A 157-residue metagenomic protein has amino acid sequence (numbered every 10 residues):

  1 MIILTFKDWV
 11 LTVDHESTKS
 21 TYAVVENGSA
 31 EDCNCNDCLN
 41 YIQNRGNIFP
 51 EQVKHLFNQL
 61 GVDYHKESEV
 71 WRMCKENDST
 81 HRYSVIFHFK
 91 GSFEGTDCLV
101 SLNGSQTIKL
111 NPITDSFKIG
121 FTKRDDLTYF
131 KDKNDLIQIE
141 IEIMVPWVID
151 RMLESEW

Functional and structural regions predicted by a protein language model:
M1-N58: N-terminal cysteine/histidine-rich coordination modules
L4, E26-G28, T80-R82, P112-T114 (+1 more regions): A generic structural signal for short, non-catalytic loop/turn and secondary-structure boundary residues
E31, V85-F87, I137: Short beta-strand micro-motifs in enzyme catalytic cores
N34, K66-E67: A structural signal for short, well-ordered beta-strand segments and their strand-loop junctions that often border
F57, F87-F89, I139-I143: Generic structural hydrophobic/aromatic packing signal, biased to beta-strands
Q59-V62, S68: Amphipathic, membrane-active segments
R72-K118: Short flanking/linker segments adjacent to small metal-binding domains or redox-active Cys/His motifs
S116-W157: Glycine-rich, aromatic-bearing surface loops/beta-hairpins
